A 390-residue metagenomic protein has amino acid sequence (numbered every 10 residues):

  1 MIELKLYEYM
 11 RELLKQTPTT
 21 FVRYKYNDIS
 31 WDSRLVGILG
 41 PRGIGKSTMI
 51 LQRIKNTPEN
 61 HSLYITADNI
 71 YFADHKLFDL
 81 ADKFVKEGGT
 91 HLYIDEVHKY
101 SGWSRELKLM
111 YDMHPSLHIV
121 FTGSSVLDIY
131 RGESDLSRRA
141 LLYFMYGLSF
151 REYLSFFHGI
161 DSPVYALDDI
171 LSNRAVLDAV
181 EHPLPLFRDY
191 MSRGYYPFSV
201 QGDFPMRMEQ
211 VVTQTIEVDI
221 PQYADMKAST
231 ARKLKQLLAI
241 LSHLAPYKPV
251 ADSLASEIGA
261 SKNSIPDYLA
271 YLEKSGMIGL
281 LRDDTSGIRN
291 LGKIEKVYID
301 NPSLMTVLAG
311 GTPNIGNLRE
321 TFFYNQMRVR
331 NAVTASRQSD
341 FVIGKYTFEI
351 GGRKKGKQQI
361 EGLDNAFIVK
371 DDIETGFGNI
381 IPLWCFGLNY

Functional and structural regions predicted by a protein language model:
M1-T19, I29, V36, A270 (+1 more regions): A cross-kingdom feature that marks ATP-driven nucleic-acid transaction machinery
I2-K5, R11-L13, S124, Y130-L234 (+2 more regions): Interdomain motor-coupling "hinge/lid" segment immediately C-terminal to the ATP-binding subdomain of NTP-driven enzymes
R42-G43: Walker A (P-loop) phosphate-binding loop of P-loop NTPases
K46-S47: Conserved lysine of the Walker
E59-H91: Short glycine-rich substrate-engagement loop in P-loop NTPases that contacts/grips substrate
Y93, H118-S124: Structural recognition of the conserved hydrophobic beta-strand(s) that form the central parallel beta-sheet of P-loop
Y196-S336: Accessory nucleic acid-recognition modules appended to NTPase machines
